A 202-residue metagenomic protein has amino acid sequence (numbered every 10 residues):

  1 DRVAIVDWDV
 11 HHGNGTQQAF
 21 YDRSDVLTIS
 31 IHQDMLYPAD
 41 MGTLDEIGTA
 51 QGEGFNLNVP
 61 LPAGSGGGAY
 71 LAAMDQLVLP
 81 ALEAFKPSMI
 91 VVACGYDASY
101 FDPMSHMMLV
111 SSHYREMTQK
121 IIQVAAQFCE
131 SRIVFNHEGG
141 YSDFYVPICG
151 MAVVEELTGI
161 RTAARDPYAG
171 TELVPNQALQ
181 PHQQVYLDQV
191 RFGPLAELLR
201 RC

Functional and structural regions predicted by a protein language model:
D1-C202: A general "terminal functional-core" signal
